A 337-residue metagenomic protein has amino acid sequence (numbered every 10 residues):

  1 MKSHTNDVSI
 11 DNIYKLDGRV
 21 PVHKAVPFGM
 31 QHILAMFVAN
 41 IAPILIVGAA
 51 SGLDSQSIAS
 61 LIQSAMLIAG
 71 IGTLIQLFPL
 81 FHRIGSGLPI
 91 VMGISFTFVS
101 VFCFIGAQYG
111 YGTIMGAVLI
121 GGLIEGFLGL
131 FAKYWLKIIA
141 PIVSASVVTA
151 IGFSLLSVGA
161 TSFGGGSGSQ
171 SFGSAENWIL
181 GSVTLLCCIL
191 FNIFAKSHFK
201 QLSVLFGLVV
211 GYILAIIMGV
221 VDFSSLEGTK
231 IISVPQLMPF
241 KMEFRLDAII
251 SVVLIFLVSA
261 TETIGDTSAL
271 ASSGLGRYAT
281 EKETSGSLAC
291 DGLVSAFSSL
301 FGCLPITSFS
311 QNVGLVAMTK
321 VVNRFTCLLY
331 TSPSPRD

Functional and structural regions predicted by a protein language model:
M1-P27, E227-I231: Intrinsically disordered, low-complexity non-transmembrane regions of multi-pass membrane transporters
V22, G48-G85, V253-R324: Membrane-embedded helical hairpins/re-entrant loop segments and their flanking transmembrane helices within multi-pass
H23-A35, G173-L185, L202-S203, M218 (+2 more regions): Hydrophobic, membrane-embedded alpha-helices of multi-pass small-molecule transporters
A25-I179, T319: Early transmembrane hairpin of solute transport permeases
H32, I68-Q76, G121-G129, V148-V158 (+5 more regions): Hydrophobic core segments of alpha-helical transmembrane domains in multi-pass membrane transport and ion-translocation
S55-S60, C187-S233, E243, F256-T261 (+1 more regions): Flexible hinge motifs at transmembrane-helix junctions and intramembrane kinks/re-entrant loops in multi-pass membrane
S162-S171, F223-P235: Membrane-interface helix termini and inter-helical loops of multi-pass transporters
Y330-D337: Conserved small/polar residues in nucleotide/adenosyl-binding loops
